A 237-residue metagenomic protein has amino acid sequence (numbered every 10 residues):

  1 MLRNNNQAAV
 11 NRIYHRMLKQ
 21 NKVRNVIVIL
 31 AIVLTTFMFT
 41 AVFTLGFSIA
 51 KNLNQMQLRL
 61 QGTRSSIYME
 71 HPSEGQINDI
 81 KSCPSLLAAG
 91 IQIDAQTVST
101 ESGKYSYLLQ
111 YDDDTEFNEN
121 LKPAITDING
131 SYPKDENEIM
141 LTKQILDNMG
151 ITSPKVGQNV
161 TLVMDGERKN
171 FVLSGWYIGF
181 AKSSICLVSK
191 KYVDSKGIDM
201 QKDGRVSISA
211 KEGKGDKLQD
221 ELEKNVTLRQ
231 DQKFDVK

Functional and structural regions predicted by a protein language model:
M1-F39: N-terminal Sec/SRP start-transfer signal
F47-V236: Basic-flanked hydrophobic alpha-helices used for secretion and membrane insertion
